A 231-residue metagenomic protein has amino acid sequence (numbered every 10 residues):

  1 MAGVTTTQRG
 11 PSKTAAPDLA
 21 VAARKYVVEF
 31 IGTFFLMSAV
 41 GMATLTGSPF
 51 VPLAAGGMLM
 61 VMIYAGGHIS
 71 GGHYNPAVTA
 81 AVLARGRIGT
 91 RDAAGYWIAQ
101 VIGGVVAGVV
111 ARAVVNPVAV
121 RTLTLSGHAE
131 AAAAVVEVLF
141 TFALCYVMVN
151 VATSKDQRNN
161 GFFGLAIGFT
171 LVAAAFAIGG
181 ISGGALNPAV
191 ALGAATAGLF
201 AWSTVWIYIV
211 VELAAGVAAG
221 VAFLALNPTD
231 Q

Functional and structural regions predicted by a protein language model:
M1-Q231: Membrane-interface helix-loop junctions and terminal tails of multi-pass membrane proteins
